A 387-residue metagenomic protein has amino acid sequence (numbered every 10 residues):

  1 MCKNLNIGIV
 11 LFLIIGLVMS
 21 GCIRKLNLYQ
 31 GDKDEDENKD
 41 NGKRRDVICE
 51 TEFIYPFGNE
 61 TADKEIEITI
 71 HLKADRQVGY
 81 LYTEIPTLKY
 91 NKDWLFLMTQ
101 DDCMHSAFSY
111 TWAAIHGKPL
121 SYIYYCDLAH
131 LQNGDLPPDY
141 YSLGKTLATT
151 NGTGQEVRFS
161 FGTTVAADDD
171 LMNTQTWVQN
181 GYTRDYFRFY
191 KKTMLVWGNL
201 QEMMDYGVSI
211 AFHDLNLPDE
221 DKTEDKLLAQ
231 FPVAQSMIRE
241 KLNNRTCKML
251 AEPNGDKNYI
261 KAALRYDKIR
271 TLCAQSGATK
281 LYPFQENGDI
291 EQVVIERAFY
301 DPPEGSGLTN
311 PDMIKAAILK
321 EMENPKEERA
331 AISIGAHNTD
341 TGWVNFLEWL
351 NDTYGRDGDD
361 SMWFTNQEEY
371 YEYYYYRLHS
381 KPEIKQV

Functional and structural regions predicted by a protein language model:
M1-N4: N-terminal secretory signal peptides that target proteins for export/translocation
N6-G21: Secretory targeting signatures
M19-F53, E60: Bacterial Sec-dependent N-terminal signal peptides
A62-E202, Y206, Q230, Q235-M237 (+2 more regions): Active-site beta->alpha N-cap acidic-glycine motif
I70-K73, G79-Y80, R270-N287, K326-V387: C-terminal domain-boundary segment and adjacent tail
L95-Q100, S160-V165, S209-D214, T246-E252 (+3 more regions): Structural recognition of the beta-strand scaffold that forms the well-ordered cores of secreted hydrolase catalytic
D102-S106, A167-M172, I210, D214-E220 (+4 more regions): Solvent-exposed loop/turn segments at secondary-structure junctions within structured extracellular/periplasmic domains
N216-E304, G342: Catalytic domains of cell-wall/extracellular-matrix polysaccharide-remodeling enzymes, centered on de-N-acetylation
